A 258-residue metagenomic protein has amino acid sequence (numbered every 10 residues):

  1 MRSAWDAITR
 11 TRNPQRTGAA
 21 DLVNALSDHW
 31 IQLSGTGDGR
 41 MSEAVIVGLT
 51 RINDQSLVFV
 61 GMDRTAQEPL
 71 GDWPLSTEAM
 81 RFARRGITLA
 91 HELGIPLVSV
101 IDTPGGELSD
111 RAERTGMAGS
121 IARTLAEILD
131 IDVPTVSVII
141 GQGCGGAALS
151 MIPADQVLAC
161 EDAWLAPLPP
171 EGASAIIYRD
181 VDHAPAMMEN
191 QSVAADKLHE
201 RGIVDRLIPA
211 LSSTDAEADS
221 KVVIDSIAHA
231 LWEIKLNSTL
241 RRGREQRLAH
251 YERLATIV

Functional and structural regions predicted by a protein language model:
M1, G18, D63-Q67, S76 (+3 more regions): Alpha-helix initiation/capping motif
M1, W5, P14, V23 (+5 more regions): Bulky hydrophobic/aromatic packing residues
M1-L57, D63-P69, E217, K221-V258: Intrinsically disordered, low-complexity segments enriched in small/flexible residues
A4-T9, Q32, D72, D110 (+2 more regions): Generic, low-specificity signal for short hydrophobic/alpha-helical stretches with a mild N-terminal bias, encompassing
D6-L22, V58-G61, P96-V100, M117-A122 (+2 more regions): A broad, low-specificity signal for short, low-complexity segments enriched in glycine/proline and polar/charged
G48-L129, T135-I140, G145: Cleft-lining beta-strand/loop regions that shape enzyme active-site pockets
I101-N237: Conserved catalytic cores of soluble enzyme domains, especially glycine-rich substrate-binding beta-alpha loops
